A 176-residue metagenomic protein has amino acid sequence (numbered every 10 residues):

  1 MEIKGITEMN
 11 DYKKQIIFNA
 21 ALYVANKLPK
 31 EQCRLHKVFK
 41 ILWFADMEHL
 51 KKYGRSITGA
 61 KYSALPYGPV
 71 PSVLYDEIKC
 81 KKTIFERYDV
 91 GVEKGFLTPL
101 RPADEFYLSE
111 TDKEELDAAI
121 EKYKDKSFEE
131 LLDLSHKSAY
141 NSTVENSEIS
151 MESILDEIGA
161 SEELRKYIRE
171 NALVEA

Functional and structural regions predicted by a protein language model:
M1-A176: Domain-edge interaction signal
